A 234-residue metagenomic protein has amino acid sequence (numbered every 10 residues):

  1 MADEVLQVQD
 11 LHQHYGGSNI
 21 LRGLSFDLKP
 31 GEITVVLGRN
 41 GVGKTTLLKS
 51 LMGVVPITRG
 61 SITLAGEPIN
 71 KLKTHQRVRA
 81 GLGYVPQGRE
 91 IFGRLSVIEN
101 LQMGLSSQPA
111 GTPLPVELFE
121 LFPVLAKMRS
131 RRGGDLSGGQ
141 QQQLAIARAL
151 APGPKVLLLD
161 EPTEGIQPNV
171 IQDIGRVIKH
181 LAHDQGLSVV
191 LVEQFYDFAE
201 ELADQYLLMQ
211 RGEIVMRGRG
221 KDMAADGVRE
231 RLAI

Functional and structural regions predicted by a protein language model:
L37-R39: The feature captures the beta-strand-to-loop junction immediately N-terminal to the Walker
M52: Helix-to-loop junction immediately C-terminal to a conserved catalytic motif
P56, P68-R89, P115, K127-R131 (+1 more regions): ABC ATPase NBD coupling module
G60-P68, A80, P113-L114, E120 (+1 more regions): Conserved ABC transporter NBD signature motif
L95, L136, A149-L150: ABC ATPase signature
A151-K155: A short, proline-enriched helix->beta-strand linker immediately N-terminal to the Walker B motif in ABC-type P-loop
Q172-Q185: Helical segment within the ABC ATPase nucleotide-binding domain
